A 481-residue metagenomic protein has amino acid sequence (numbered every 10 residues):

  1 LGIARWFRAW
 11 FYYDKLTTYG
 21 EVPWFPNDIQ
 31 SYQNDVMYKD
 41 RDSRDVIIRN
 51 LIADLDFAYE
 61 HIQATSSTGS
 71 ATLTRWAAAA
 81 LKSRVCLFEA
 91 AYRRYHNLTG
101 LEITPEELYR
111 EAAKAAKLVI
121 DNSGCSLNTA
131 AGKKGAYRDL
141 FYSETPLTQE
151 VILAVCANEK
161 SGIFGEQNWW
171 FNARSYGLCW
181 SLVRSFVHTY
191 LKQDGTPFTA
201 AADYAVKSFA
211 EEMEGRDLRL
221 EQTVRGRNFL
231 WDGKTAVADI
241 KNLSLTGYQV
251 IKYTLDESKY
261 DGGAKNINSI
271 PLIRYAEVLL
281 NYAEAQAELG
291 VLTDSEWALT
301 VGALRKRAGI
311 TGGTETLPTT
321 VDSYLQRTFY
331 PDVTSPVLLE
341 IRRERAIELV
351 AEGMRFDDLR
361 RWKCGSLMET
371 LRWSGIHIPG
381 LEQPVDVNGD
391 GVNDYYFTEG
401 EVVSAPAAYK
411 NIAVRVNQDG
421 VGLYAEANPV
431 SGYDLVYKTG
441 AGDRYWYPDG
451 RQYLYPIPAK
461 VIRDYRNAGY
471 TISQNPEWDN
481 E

Functional and structural regions predicted by a protein language model:
L1-W169, T196, A200-D203, K207-E481: Acidic/polar-rich alpha-helix caps and helix-coil junctions
N172-D194: Short, cationic low-complexity segments
